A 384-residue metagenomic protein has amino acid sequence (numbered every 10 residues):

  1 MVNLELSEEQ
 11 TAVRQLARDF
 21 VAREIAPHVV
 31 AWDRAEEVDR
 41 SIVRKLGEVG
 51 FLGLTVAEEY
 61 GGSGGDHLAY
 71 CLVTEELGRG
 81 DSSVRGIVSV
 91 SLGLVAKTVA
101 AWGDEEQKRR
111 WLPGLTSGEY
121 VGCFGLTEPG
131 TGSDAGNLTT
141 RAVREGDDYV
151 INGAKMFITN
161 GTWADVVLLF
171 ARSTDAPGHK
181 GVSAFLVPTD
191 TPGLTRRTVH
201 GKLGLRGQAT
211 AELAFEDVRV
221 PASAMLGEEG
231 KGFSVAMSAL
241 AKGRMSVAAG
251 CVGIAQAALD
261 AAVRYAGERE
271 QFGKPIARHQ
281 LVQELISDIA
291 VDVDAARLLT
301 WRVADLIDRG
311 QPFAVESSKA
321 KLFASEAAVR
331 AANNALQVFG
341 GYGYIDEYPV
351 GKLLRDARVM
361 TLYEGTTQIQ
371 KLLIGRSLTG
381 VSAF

Functional and structural regions predicted by a protein language model:
M1-G80, V84, V90, W102-Q107 (+6 more regions): Alpha-helical interface subdomain recognition
G50, T74-G78, A171, V187-P192 (+1 more regions): Short Ser/Thr-interspersed hydrophobic loop/turn segments at strand-loop and sheet-helix junctions that line or gate
G65-D66, D134-G136, N160-A164, G178-G181 (+2 more regions): Short glycine/proline-enriched turns and hinge-like loops at secondary-structure junctions
V88, L115, G130-S133, F157-N160 (+2 more regions): Short Gly/Pro-enriched turn/cap motifs at secondary-structure boundaries
A96-W102, F124: Flexible, glycine-rich active-site loops centered on histidine and acidic residues that chelate a metal or position
G118-L126: A short, Trp-centered hydrophobic/proline-enriched beta-strand micro-motif
N137, D190-R219: Flexible, small-/acidic-enriched active-site or ligand-binding loops
D147-D148, N152-R196: A short core secondary-structure module
